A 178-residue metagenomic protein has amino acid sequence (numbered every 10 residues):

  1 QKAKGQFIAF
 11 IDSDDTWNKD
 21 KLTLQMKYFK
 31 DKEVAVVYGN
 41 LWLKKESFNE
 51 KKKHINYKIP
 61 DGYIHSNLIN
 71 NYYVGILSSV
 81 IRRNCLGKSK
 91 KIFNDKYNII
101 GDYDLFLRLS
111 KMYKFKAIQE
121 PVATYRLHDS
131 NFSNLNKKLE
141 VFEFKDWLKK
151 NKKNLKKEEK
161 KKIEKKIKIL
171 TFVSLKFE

Functional and structural regions predicted by a protein language model:
Q1, M26, L107: Short, conserved alpha-helix that lines the donor NDP-sugar binding/gating region of sugar-transfer enzymes
G5, V36-L41, I118-E120, Y125: Short glycine/serine/threonine-enriched helix-capping/active-site loop that flanks the nucleotide-sugar donor pocket
I8: Short aromatic/hydrophobic "clamp" motif used to bind/position activated sugar donors
D12-T16, N40: The conserved acidic donor/metal-binding loop of glycosyltransferases
L22-K91, V141, K156-E159, I163: Flexible acidic/His/Gly-enriched loops in nucleotide-sugar-dependent glycosyltransferase catalytic domains
N56-F144: Conserved nucleotide-sugar donor-binding catalytic segment
K137-K145, K149, K161-E178: Non-catalytic, C-terminal membrane-associated alpha-helical segments of glycosyltransferases
